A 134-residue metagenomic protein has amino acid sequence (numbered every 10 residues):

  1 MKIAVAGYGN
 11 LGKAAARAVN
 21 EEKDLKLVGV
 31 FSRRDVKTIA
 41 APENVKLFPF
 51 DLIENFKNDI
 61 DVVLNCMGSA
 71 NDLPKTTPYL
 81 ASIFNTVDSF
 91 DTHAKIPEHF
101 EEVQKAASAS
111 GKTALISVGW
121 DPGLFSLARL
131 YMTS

Functional and structural regions predicted by a protein language model:
K2-A15: Glycine-rich adenosine-cofactor-binding loop
A14, E21-P42: NAD(P)-binding Rossmann-fold cofactor-contacting core
L27-R33, L47, V63-C66: Short, hydrophobic beta-strand segments that form beta-sheet elements in well-ordered domains
K46-L52: Short acidic-hydrophobic, aromatic-tinged amphipathic segments that line or gate anion-handling sites
L52-I53, D91-K95, W120: Short, acidic/turn-prone active-site loops that include or flank metal/cofactor- and phosphate-binding residues
I53-N58, V62, C66, A70-S89: Rossmann-fold NAD(P) dinucleotide-binding segment
F90-A114: Rossmann-fold NAD(P)-binding glycine/threonine-rich loop
G123-S134: Oxidoreductase and adenylate-handling cofactor-binding alpha/beta cores
